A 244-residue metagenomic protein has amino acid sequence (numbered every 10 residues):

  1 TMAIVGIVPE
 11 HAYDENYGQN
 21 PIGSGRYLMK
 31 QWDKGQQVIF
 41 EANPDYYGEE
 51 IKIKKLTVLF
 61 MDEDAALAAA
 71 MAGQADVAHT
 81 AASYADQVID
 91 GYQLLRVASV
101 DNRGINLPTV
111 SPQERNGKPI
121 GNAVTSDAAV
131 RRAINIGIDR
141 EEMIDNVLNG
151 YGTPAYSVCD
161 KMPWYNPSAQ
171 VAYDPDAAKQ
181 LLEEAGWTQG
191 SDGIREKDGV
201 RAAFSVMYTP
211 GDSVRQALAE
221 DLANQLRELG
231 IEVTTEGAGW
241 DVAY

Functional and structural regions predicted by a protein language model:
T1-P9: Surface-exposed binding/hinge segments that line and control ligand-binding clefts or catalytic entry sites
I7, Y17, C159, R195: Short clusters of hydrophobic/aromatic residues that line enzyme substrate/ligand-binding pockets
H11-Q19: Short aromatic-glycine motifs in intrinsically disordered, low-complexity regions
P21, R26-V147, P163-I194, D198-Y244: Extracytoplasmic/periplasmic ligand-capture domains
G150-Y151: Short, glycine-/polar-rich solvent-exposed loops and beta-turns at beta-strand/coil boundaries
A155-S157: Short helix- or helix-capping micro-motifs that position conserved polar/aromatic residues at function-defining sites
